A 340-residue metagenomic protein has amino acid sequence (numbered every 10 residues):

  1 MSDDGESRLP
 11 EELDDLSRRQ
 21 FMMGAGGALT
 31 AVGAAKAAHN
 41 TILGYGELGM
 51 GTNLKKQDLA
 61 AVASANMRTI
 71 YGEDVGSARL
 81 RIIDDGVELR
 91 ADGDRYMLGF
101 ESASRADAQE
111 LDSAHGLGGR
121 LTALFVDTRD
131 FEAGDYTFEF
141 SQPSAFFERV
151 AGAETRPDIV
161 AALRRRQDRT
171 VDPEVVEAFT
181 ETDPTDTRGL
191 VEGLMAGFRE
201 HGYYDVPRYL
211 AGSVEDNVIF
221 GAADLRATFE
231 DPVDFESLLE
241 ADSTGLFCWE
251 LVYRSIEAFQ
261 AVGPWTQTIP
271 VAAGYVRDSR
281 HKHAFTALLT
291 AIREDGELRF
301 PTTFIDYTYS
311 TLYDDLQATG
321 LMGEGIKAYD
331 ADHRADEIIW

Functional and structural regions predicted by a protein language model:
M1-L16: N-terminal secretory signal peptides
D15-L16, A35-D84: C-terminal segment of N-terminal export signals and the immediately downstream linker at the start of the mature
S17-A25: N-terminal export leaders
A28-K36: Short, glycine/alanine-rich hydrophobic alpha-helices that insert into or span membranes
L89-R166: Non-catalytic propeptide/linker segments at domain boundaries
A151-D242: Secondary-structure boundary elements
V206-A284: Active-site neighborhood of thiol-dependent amide/isopeptide-bond enzymes
Y253-Y329, I339-W340: Hydrophobic/aromatic-rich core segments of domains that either
